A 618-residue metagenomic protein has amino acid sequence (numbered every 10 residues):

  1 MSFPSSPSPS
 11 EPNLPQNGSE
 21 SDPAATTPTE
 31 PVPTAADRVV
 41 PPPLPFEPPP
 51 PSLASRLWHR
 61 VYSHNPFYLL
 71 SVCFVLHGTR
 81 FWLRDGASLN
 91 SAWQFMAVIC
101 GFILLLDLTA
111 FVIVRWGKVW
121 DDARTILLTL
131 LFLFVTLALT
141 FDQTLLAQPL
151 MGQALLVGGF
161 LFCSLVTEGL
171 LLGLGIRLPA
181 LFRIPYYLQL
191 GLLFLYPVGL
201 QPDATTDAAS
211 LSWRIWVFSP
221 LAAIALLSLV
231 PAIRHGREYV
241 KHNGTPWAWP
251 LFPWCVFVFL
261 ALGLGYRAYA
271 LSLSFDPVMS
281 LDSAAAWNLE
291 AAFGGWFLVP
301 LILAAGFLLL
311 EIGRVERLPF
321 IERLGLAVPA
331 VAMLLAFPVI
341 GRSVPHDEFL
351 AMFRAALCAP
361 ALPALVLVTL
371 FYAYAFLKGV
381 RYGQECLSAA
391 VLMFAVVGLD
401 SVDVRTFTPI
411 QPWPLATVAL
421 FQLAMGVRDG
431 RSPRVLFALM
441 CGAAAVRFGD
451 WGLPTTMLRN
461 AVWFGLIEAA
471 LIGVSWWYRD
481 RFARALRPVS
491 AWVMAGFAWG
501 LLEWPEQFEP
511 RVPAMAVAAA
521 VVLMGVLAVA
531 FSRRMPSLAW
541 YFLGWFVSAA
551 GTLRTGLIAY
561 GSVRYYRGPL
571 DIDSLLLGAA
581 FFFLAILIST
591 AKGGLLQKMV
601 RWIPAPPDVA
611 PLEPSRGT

Functional and structural regions predicted by a protein language model:
S2-P66: Eukaryotic extended interaction platforms
P12, D122-T125: Short, charged early-sequence alpha-helical segments and their helix-coil boundaries
V61, P179-A180: Short linear sequence motifs
N65-R84, L89-D107, R124-C163, L181-P231 (+1 more regions): Alpha-helical transmembrane segments of multi-pass membrane proteins
A110-V119: Juxtamembrane transmembrane-helix boundary signature
S164-G175: Short helix-perturbing small/polar motifs within transmembrane alpha-helices
